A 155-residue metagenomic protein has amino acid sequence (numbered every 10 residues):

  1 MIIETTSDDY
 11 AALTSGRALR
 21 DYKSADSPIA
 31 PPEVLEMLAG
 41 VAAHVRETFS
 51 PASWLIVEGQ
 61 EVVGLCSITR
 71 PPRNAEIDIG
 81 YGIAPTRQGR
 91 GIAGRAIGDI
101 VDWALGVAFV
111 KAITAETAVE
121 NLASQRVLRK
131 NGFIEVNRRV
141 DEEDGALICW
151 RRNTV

Functional and structural regions predicted by a protein language model:
M1-D78, I83-T86, D99, W103 (+2 more regions): GNAT-family acyltransferases
P72, G89, A112-I113: A generic structural signal for short
G91-G94: Glycine-rich acyl-CoA binding loop
G106-E116: Conserved GNAT acetyl-CoA-binding A-motif
A115-Q125: Conserved beta-strand-loop-alpha-helix junction that forms the acyl-donor binding cleft
L128: Conserved active-site tyrosine of GNAT-family acetyltransferases
